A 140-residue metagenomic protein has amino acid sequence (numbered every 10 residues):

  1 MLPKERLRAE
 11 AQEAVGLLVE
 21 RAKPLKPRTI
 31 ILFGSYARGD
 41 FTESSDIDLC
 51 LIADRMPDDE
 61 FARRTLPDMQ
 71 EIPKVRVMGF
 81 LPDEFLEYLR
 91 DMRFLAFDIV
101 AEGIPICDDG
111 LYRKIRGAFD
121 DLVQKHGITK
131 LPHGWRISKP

Functional and structural regions predicted by a protein language model:
M1-T29, R38-E43, D54-P140: Catalytic core of pol beta-like nucleotidyltransferases
F33-S35: Glycine-rich beta-strand-to-loop/alpha-helix junction loops that act as flexible
C50-I52: Short hydrophobic/aromatic beta-strand micro-patches that form the beta-sheet surface supporting nucleotide- or nucleic
